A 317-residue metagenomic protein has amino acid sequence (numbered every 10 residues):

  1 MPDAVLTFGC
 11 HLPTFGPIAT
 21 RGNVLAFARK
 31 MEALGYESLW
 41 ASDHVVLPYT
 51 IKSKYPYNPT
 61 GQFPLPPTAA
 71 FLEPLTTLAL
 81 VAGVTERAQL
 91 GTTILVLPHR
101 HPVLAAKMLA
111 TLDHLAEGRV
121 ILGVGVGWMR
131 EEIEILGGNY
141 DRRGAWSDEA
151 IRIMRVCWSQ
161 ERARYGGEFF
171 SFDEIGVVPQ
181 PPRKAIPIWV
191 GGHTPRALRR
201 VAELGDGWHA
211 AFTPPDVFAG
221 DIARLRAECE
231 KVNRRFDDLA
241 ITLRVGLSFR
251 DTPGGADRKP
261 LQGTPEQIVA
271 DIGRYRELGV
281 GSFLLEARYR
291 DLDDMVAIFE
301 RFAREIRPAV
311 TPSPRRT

Functional and structural regions predicted by a protein language model:
M1-T317: Active-site-adjacent structural elements that line small-molecule/cofactor binding pockets in enzymes
